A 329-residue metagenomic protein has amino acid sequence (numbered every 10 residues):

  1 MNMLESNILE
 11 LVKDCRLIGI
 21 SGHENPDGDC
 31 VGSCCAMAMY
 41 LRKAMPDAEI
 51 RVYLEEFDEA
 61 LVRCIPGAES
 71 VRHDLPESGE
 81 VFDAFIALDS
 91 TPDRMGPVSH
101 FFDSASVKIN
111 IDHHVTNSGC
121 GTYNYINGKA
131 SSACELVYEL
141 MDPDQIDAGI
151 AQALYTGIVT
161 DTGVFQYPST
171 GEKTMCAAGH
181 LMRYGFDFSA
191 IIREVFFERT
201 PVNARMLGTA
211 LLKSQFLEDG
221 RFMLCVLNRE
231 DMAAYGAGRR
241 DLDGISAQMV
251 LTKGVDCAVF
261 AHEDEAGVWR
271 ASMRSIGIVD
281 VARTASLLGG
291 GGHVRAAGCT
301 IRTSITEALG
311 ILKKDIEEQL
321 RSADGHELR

Functional and structural regions predicted by a protein language model:
N2-E24, G32-R63, H73, E77-F82 (+1 more regions): Hydrophobic helix-and-loop "lid/oligomerization" segment in the mid-to-C-terminal part of catalytic domains
D27: Polar, low-complexity loop segments and adjacent catalytic/binding residues used for recognizing and processing sugar
C30-V31, V62, M95-V98, C120 (+1 more regions): Short glycine-/acidic-enriched loop or helix-start segments at secondary-structure transitions that form or flank
M37-A38, F102-A105, I126-N127, C176: Glycine-rich, phosphate-binding/catalytic loops in enzymes
G67-V71, S104, I126-K129, I276-G277: Short, hinge-like loop/turn segments at secondary-structure boundaries
S70-Y123: Active-site cofactor/cluster-binding pocket
E77-E80, H100-D103, N117-S118, I146-D147 (+3 more regions): Solvent-exposed alpha-helices and their adjacent loops that cap or buttress functional pockets in soluble metabolic
I111-A177: Short alpha-helices
